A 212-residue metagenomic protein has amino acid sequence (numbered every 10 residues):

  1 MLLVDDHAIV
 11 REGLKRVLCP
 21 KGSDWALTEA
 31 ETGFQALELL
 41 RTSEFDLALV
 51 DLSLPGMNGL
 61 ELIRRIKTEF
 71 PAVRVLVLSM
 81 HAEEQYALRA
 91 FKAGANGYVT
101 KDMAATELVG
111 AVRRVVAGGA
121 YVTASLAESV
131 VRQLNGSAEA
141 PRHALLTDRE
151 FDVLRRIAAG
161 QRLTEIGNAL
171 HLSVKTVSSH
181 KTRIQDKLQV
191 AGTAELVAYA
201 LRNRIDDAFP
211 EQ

Functional and structural regions predicted by a protein language model:
V10, P55: The feature encodes the CheY-like receiver
E29-L47: Acidic, metal-coordinating helix/loop segments flanking the phosphotransfer/catalytic sites of two-component signaling
T32, N58-E61: Acidic catalytic/metal-coordinating carboxylates
E38, L60-A72: Short amphipathic alpha-helix used as the core "switch/output" element in two-component signaling
D51, S79: Active-site residues of response regulator receiver
Q85-K92, N96-D148, D152, A194 (+1 more regions): Short, flexible helix-to-coil linker/hinge segments that flank and couple to helix-turn-helix
E139-K175: Helix-turn-helix DNA-binding segment
R162-E195: Recognition helix of helix-turn-helix DNA-binding domains
